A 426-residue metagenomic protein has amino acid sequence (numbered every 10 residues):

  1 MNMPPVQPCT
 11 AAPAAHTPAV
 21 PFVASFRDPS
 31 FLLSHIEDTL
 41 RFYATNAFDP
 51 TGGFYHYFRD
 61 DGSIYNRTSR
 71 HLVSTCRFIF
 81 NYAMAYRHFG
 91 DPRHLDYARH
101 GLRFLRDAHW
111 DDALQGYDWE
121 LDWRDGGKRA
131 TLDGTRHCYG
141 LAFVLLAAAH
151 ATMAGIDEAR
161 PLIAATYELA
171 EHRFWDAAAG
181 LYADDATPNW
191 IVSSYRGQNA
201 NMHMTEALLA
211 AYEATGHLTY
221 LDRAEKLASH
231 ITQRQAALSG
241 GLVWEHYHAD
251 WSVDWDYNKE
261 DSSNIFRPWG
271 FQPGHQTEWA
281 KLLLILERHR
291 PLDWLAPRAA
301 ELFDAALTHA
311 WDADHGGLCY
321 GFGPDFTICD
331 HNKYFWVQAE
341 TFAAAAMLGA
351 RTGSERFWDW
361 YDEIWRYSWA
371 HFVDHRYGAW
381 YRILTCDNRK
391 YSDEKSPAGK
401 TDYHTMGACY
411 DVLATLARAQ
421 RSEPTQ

Functional and structural regions predicted by a protein language model:
M1-Q426: Glycan-recognition and catalytic cores of secretory/periplasmic carbohydrate-active enzymes
